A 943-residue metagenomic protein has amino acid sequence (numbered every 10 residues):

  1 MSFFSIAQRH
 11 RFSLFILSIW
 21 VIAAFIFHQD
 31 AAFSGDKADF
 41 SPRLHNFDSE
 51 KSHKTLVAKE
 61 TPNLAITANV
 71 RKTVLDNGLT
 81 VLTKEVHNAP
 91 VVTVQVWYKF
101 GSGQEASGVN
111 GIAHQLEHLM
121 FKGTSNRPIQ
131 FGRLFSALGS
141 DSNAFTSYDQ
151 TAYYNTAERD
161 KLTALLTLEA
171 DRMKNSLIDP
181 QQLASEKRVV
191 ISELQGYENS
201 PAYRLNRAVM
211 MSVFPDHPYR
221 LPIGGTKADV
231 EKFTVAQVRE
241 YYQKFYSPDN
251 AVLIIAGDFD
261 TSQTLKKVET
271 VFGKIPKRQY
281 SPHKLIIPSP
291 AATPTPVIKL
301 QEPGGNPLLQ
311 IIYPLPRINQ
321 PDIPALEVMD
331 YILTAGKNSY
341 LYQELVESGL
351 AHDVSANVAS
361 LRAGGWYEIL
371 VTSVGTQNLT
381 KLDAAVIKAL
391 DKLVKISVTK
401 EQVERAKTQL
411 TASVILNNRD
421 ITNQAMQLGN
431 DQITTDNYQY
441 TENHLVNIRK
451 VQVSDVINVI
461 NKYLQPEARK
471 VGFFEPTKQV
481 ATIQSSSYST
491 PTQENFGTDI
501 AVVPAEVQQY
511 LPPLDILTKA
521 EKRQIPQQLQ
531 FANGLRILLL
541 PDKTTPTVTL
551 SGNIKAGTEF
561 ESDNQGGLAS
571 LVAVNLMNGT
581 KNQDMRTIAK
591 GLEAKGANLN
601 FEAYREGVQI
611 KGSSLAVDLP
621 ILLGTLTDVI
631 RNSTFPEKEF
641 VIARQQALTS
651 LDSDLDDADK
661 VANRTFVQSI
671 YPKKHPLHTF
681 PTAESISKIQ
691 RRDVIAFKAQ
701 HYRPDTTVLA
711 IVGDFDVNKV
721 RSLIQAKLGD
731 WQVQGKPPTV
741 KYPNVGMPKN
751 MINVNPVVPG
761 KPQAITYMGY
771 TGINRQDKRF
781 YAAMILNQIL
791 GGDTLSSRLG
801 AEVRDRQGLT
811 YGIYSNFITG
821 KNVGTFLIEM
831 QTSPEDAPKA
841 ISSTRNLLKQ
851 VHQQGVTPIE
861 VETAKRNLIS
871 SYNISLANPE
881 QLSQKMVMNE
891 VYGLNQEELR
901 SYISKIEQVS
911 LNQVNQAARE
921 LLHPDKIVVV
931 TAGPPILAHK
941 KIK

Functional and structural regions predicted by a protein language model:
F3-F4, A24-H28, A32-L82, D260-Q301 (+3 more regions): Proteolytic maturation boundary segments
F3-I16: Bacterial N-terminal signal peptides that target proteins for export
S13-H28: Bacterial N-terminal signal peptides
L56-R71, E193, S212-A251, T261 (+10 more regions): Histidine-acidic residue clusters that define the catalytic metal-binding segment of zinc metallopeptidase domains
K84, A89-S102, G111-Q115, I129-R172 (+15 more regions): M16 family metallopeptidases and their MPP-like homologs
K122-N126, M173-Q181, K395-T399, I630-K638: Short, polar/flexible loop-turn hinges at active-site or ligand-entry regions and domain interfaces
K187, R239-T270, A468-R469, I695-K727 (+1 more regions): Non-catalytic, conformational "gating/processing" segments within enzyme and secreted inhibitor domains
P321, Q377, K381, A385 (+10 more regions): Extended non-catalytic domains of envelope/secretory-pathway proteins
